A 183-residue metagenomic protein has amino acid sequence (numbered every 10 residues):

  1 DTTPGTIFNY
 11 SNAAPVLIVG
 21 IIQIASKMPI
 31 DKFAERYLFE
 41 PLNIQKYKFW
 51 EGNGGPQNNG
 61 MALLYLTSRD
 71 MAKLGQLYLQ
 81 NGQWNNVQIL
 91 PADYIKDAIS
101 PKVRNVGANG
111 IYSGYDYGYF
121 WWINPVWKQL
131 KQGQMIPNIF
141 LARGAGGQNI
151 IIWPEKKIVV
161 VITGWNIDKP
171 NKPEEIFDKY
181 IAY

Functional and structural regions predicted by a protein language model:
D1-A62: Catalytic-site signature segments of enzymes, centered on catalytic residues
A14-I21, G60-Q83, Q148-G164: Active-site-proximal alpha-helical segments within enzyme catalytic domains
V19-Q23, A34-E35, F39, A72-L79 (+5 more regions): Non-transmembrane alpha-helical segments in soluble domains of secreted/periplasmic/extracellular proteins
Q23-E35, G82-L90, N171: Structural helix-adjacent loops and short alpha-helical linkers that scaffold large soluble proteins
Q45-K46, K96, S100-V159: Active-site Gly/Thr loop motif
G52-L66, Y117, W122-W127: Carbohydrate-binding/catalytic loop surfaces
N166-D168: A short acidic/small-residue loop/turn micro-motif
P170-Y183: Short, gly/Ser/Thr-rich active-site loops of penicillin-recognizing serine hydrolases
